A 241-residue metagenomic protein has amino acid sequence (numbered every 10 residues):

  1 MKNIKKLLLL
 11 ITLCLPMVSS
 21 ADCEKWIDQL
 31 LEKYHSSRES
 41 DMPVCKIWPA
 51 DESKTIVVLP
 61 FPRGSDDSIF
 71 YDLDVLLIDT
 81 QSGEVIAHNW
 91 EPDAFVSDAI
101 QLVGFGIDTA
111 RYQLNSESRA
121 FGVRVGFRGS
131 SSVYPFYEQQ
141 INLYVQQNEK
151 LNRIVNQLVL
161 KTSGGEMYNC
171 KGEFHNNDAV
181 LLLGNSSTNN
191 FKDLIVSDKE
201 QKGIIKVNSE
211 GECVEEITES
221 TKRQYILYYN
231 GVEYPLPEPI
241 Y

Functional and structural regions predicted by a protein language model:
M1-L8: Bacterial N-terminal signal peptides that target proteins for export
C14-V18: N-terminal signal peptide c-region/cleavage motif recognized by signal peptidases
A21-S37, E138-N152, Q157-Y241: Acidic, small-residue rich beta-repeat scaffolds with periodic aromatic anchors
D22-Y71: Solvent-exposed N-terminal domain segments of exported/luminal and surface proteins
M42-E52, L102-E117, V180-N189: Structural signature of eukaryotic scaffold interfaces centered on beta-propeller domains
E52-P62, Q113-F127, T188-K199: Acidic/hydrophobic-patterned starts of short beta strands in beta-sheet-rich repeat architectures
L59-N115: Short N-terminal edge-element motif at the start of the domain
A94-N142: Extracellular-facing segments of soluble proteins and assemblies that are Gly/Ser/Thr-biased and enriched in aromatics
